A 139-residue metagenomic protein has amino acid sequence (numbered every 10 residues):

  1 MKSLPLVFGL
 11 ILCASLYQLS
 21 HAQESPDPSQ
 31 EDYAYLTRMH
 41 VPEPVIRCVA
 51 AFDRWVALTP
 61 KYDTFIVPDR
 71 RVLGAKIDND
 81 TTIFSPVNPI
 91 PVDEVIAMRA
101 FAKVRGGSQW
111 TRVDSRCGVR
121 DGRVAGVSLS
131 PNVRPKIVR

Functional and structural regions predicted by a protein language model:
M1-P5: Positively charged n-region of N-terminal signal peptides that target proteins for export
V7-S15: Bacterial N-terminal signal peptides
S20-R139: Mitochondrial intermembrane space
